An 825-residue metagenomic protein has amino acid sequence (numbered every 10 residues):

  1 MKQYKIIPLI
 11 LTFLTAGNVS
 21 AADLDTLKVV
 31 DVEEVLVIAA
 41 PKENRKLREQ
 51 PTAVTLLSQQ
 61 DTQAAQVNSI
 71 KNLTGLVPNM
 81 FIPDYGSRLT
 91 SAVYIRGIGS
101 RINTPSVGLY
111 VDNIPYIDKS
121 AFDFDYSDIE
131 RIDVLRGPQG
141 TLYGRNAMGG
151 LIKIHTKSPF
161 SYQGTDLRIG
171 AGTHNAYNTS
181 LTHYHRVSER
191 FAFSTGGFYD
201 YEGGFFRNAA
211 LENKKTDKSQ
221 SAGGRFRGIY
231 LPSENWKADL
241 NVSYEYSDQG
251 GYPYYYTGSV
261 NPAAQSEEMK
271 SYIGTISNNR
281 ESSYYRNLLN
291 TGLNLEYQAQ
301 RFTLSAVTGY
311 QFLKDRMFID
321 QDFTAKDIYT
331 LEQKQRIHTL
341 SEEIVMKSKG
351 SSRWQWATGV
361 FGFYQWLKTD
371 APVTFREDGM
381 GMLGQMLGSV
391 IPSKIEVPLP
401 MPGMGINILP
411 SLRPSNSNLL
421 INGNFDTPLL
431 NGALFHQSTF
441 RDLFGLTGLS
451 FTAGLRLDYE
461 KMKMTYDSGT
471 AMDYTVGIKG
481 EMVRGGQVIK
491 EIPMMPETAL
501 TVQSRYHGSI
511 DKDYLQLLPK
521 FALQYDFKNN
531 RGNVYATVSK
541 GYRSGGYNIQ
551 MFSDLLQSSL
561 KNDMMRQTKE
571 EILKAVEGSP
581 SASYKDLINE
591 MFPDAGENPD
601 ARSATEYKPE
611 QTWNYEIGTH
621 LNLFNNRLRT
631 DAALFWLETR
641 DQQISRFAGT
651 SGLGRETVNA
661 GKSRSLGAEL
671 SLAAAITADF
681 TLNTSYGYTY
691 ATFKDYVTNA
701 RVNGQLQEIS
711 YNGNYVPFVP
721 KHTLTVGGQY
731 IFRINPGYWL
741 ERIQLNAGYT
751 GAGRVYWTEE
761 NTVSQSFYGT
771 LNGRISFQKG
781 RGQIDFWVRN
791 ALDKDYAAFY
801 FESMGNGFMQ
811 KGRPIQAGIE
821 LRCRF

Functional and structural regions predicted by a protein language model:
D31-Q63, T90-A92, V107: N-terminal periplasmic "start-of-domain" segments of outer-membrane beta-barrel proteins
K71-I114: Extracytoplasmic beta-strand/coil segments of soluble accessory domains associated with Gram-negative outer-membrane
S91, P105, D118, S127-E130 (+7 more regions): Outer-membrane beta-barrel translocator/receptor signature
D112-P138: Short acidic/polar hinge/loop motifs at secondary-structure boundaries that mediate gating or recognition
S161, G170, R186-N278, L313-I328 (+1 more regions): Periplasmic-side early beta-strands and strand-to-turn transitions of outer-membrane beta-barrels
N294-I319, N533-T537, Q550, L560-E656 (+2 more regions): Membrane-embedded beta-barrel scaffold of Gram-negative outer-membrane proteins
Q335-F361, N533-A536, T568-S579, N714-F825: Conserved C-terminal beta-signal and adjacent last beta-strands/turns of outer-membrane beta-barrel proteins
K347, A357, F361-F363, F444-G445 (+3 more regions): Gram-negative outer-membrane beta-barrel transporters
